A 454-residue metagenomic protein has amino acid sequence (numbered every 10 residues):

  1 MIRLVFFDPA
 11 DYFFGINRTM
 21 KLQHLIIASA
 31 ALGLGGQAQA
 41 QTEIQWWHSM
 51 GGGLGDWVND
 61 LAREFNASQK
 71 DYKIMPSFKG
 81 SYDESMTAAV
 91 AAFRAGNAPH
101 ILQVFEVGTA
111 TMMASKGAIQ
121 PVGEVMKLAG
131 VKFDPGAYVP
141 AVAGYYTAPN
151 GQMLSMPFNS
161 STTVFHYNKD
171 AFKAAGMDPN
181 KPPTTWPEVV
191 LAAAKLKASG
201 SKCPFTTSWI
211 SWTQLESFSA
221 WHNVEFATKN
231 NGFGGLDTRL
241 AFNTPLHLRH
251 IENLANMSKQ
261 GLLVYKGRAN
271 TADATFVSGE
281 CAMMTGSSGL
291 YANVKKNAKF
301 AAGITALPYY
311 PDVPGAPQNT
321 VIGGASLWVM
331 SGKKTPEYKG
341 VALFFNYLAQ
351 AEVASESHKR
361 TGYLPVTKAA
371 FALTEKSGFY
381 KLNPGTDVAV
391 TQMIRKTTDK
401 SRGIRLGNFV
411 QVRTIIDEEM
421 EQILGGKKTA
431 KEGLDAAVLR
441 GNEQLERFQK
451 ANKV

Functional and structural regions predicted by a protein language model:
E64-Y138, A174-G176, K181-T184, T275 (+4 more regions): Extracytoplasmic "Venus flytrap"/periplasmic binding protein-like
A67, A95, G151, A175 (+6 more regions): Extracytoplasmic/periplasmic substrate-recognition and gating elements
A91, P99-H100, V131-A171, C203-P204 (+2 more regions): A structural signal for short loop-to-beta-strand junctions that line the ligand-binding cleft of periplasmic/secreted
F105-V164, V190, E216-A220, L246 (+2 more regions): Hinge/lid segment of periplasmic solute-binding proteins
G123-Y138, P182, V224-R249, K296-N297 (+4 more regions): Short, solvent-exposed loop/beta-turn-alpha elements that line the ligand-binding surface or hinge of extracytoplasmic
A137-P140, T305, K359-E418, Q422 (+1 more regions): Long, aromatic- and glycine/proline-rich binding clefts that accommodate carbohydrate-like moieties
T147-F158, T163, K173, P187-R239 (+1 more regions): Extracytoplasmic/periplasmic solute-binding protein
V190-L196, F233-K266: Glycine-centered hinge/linker elements that transmit conformational signals in sensory and ligand-binding systems
